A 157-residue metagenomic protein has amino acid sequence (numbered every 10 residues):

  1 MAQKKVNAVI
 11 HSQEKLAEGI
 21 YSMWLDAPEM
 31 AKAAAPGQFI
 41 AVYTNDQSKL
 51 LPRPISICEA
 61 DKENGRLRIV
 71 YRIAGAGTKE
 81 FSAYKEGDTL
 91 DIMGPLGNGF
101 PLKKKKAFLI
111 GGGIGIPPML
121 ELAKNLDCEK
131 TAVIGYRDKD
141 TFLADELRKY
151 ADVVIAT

Functional and structural regions predicted by a protein language model:
A2-E86: Ferredoxin-reductase
A76-T157: FNR/FR-type flavoprotein reductase catalytic core
